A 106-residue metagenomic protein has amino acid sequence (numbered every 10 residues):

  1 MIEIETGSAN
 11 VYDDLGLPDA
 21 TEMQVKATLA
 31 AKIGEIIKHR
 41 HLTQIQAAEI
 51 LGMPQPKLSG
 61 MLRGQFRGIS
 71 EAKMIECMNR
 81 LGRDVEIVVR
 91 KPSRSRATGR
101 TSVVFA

Functional and structural regions predicted by a protein language model:
M1-A31, P92-A106: N-terminal flexible/basic segments that precede or flank functional cores
D13, K38, E49, N79: Short polybasic/polar patches that bind polyanions
K26-L42: Short, amphipathic alpha-helical "recognition" segments used to contact nucleic acids or chromatin
L42-S59: Short alpha-helical DNA-recognition segment
P56, R67, A97: Short Asp/Glu-rich motifs
L62, V89: DNA major-groove recognition helix of helix-turn-helix
Q65-E71: Short, solvent-exposed alpha-helical "recognition" segments
A72-V88: DNA major-groove recognition helix of helix-turn-helix/homeodomain DNA-binding modules
